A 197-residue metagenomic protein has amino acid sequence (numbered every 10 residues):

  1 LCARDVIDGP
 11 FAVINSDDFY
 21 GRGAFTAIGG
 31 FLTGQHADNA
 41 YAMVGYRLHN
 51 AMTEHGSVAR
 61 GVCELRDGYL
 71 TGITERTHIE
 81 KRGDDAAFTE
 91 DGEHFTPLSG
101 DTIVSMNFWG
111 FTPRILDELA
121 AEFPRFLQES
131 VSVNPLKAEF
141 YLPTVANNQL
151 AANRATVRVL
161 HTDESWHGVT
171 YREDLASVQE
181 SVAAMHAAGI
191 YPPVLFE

Functional and structural regions predicted by a protein language model:
L1-P10: Active-site nucleotide-sugar/metal-binding loop of Leloir-type enzymes
G9-F19: Short beta-strand-to-loop acidic/aromatic patch adjacent to the donor-nucleotide binding site
V13-N15, M43-R47, H161: Short beta-strand segments
R22-W109, P113: Conserved core of the sugar-phosphate nucleotidyltransferase
I103, R158-E164: Catalytic beta-strand/loop signature of glycosyltransferases that borders the donor
A120-R154: A C-terminal functional module that forms or caps the active site or interfaces directly with catalytic machinery
A183-E197: Terminal low-complexity segments of carbohydrate-biosynthetic enzymes
